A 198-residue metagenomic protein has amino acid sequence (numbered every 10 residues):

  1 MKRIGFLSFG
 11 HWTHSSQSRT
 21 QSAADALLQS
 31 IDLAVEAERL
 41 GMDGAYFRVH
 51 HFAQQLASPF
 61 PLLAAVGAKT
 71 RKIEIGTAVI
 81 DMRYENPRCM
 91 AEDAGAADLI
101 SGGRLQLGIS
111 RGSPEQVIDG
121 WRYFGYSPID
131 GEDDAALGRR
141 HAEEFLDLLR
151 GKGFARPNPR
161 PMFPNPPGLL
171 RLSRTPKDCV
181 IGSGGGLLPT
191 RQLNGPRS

Functional and structural regions predicted by a protein language model:
M1-I73: N-terminal beta1-alpha1-beta2 module of alpha/beta enzyme domains
K2-A23, R83-F154: Flexible, glycine-rich active-site loops centered on histidine and acidic residues that chelate a metal or position
I4-S8, A45-F47, E74-A78, L105-I109 (+2 more regions): Hydrophobic faces of well-ordered beta-strands that scaffold small-molecule active sites in alpha/beta enzyme cores
W12-L28, I80-P87, R171-G184: Active-site mouth loops of central-metabolism enzymes
A24-E36, D93, S183-R191: Short, acidic/polar
L40, I100, G195-P196: Structural motif
A64-A65, G95, E143, T190: Active-site phosphate/pyrophosphate- and oxyanion-stabilizing loops and adjacent acidic/basic residues in soluble
G131-R197: Aromatic- and glycine-enriched pocket-lining scaffold segments that form the walls of small-molecule binding clefts
